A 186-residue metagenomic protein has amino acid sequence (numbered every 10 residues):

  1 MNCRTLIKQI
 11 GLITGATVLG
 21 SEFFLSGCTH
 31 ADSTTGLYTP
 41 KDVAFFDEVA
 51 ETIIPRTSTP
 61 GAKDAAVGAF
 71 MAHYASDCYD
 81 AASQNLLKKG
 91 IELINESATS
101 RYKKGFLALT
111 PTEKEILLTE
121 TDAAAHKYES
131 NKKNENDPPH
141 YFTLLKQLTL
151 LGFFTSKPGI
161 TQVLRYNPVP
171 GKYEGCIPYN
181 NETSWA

Functional and structural regions predicted by a protein language model:
M1, T5, G20-R56: C-terminal segment of N-terminal export signals and the immediately downstream linker at the start of the mature
I7-S26, T110: N-terminal export signals
F23, P55-G61, T155-I160: Short helix-capping/linker segments at secondary-structure and domain boundaries
G36, I53, T57-A65, T183: Long, well-ordered alpha/beta core segments of mature domains
Y38-A44, G61-A62, N134-Y141: Structural motif
E48, A66-A186: Mature-region segments of soluble proteins
